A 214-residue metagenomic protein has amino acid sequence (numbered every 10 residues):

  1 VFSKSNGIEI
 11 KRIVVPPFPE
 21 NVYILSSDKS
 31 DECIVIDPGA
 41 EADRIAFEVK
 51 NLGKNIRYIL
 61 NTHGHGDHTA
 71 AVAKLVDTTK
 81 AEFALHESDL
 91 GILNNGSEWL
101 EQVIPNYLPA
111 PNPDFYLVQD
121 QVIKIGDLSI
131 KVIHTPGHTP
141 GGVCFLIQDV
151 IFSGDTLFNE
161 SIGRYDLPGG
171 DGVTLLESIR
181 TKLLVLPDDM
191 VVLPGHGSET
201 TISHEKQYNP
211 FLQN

Functional and structural regions predicted by a protein language model:
F2-L52, C144-G154: Conserved beta-strand hairpin/beta-sheet module of binuclear metal-dependent hydrolase folds, prominently
R12, I24, Y116, V122-K124 (+3 more regions): Residue-level detector of beta-strand face positions
L25, T62, T135: Conserved S/T- and glycine-rich ATP-binding loop of Class I adenylate-forming
I34, Y58-L60, F83, F152 (+1 more regions): Residue-level marker for buried hydrophobic side chains located in beta-strands that build the well-ordered beta-sheet
I36-D37, L85, D127, P194: Small/polar loops that bind or transfer phosphate-bearing groups
A40-K124, Q207-F211: Active-site HxH/HxHxD metal-binding segment of metal-dependent hydrolases
E98-Q102, S129-N214: Metallo-beta-lactamase
